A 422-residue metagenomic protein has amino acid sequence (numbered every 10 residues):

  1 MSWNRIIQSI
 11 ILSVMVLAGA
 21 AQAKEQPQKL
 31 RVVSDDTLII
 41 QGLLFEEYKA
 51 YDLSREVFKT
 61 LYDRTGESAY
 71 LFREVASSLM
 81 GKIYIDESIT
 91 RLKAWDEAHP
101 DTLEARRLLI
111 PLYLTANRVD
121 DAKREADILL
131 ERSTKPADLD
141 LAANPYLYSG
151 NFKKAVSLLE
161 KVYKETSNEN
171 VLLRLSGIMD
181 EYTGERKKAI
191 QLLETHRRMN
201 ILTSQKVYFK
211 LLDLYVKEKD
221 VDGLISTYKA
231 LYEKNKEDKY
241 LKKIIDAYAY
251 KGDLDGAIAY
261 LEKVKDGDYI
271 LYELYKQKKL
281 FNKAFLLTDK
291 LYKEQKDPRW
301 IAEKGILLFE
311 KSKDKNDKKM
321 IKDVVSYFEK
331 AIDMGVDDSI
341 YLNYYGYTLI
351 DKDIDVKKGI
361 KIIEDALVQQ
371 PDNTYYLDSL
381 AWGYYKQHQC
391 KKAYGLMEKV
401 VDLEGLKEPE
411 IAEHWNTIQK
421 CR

Functional and structural regions predicted by a protein language model:
S2, L12, V16-K93, E97-E104 (+3 more regions): N-terminal leader/linker segments that initiate helical-solenoid repeat arrays
E47-Y48, S78-K82, T115-A116, Y148-S149 (+8 more regions): Register position in tetratricopeptide repeats
R55-K59, I85-D96, V119-E131, K153-K164 (+7 more regions): Alpha-helical repeat scaffolds
G66, P100, S133-T134, T166-S167 (+7 more regions): Short coil turns that delineate tetratricopeptide repeat
Y70-L71, A105, D138-L139, V171-L172 (+7 more regions): TPR alpha-solenoid repeat register
E74, R107-P111, L141-N144, R174-L175 (+7 more regions): Canonical tetratricopeptide repeat
K304-K318, E329-K330, V336-Q369, Y375 (+1 more regions): Alpha-helical adaptor scaffolds
K386, C390-R422: Terminal, low-structured helical/coil segments at or just beyond the last alpha-helical repeat
